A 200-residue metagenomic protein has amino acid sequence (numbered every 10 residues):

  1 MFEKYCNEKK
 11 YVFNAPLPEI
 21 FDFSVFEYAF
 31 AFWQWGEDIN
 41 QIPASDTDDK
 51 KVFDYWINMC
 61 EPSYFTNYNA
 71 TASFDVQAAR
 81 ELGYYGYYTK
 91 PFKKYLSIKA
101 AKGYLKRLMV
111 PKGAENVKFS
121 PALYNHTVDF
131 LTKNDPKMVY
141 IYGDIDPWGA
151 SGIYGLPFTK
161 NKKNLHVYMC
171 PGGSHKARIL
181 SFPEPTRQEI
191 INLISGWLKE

Functional and structural regions predicted by a protein language model:
M1-F119: Alpha/beta-hydrolase fold active-site neighborhood
Y64-N67, Y124-F130, G155: Generic recognition of flexible, low-complexity loop/linker segments
A70-A72, L131-N134, F158-K162: Extracellular/periplasmic catalytic domains that process cell-envelope and extracellular macromolecules
T89-K90, P147-G152: Conserved alpha/beta-hydrolase "acid-adjacent" motif
N134, Y140-Y142: Short beta-strand/loop motif that positions the catalytic acidic residue of the alpha/beta-hydrolase fold
G143-I145, I153-H175: Low-complexity, glycine/alanine/valine/leucine- and proline-rich hydrophobic stretches
G152-Y154, S181-F182: Short coil/turn segments at secondary-structure boundaries
M169-E200: Catalytic active-site module of serine/aspartate enzymes centered on a nucleophile-bearing elbow/loop
